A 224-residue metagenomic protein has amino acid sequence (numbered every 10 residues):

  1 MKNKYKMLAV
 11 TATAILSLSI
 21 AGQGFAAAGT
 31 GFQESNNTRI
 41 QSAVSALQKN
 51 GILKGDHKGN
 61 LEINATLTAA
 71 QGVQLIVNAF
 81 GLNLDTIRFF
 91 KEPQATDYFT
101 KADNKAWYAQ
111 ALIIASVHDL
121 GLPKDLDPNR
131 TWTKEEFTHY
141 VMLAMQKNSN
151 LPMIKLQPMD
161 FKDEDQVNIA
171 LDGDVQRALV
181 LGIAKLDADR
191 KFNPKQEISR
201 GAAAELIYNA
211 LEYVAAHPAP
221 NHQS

Functional and structural regions predicted by a protein language model:
K2-T11, I15-Q41, K54-A70, V77-W107 (+4 more regions): Feature responds to low-complexity, polar/acidic, surface-exposed segments characteristic of secreted/exported proteins
G51, G182: Phosphate/pyrophosphate-binding loop motifs in nucleotide- or prenyl diphosphate-using proteins
Q110: Conserved active-site-adjacent core of cysteine acyl-enzyme catalytic domains
